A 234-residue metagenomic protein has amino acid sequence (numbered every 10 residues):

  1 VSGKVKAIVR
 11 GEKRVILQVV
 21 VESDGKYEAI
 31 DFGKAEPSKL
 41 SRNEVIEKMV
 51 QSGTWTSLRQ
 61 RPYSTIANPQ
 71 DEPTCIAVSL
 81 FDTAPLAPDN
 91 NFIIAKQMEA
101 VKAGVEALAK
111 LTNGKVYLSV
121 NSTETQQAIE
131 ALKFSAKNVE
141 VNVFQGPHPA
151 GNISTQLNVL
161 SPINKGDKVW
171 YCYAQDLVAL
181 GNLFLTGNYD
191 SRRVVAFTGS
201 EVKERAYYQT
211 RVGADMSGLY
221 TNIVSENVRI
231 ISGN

Functional and structural regions predicted by a protein language model:
V1-A7: Generic structural motif
I8-K13, S225: Short, conserved beta-turn/loop elements at beta-strand boundaries and strand-helix junctions
K13-C75: Acidic low-complexity segments
V21-G25, L80-D82, V143, S232: Flexible glycine-/small-residue-rich
I30-S38, K48-M49, A87-K96, K115-S119 (+2 more regions): Flexible, glycine/proline-enriched loop segments at strand-loop-helix junctions that form or flank small-ligand binding
W55-S119: Phosphate-binding glycine-rich loops and their immediate beta-loop-alpha structural context
K115-N234: Hydrophobic alpha-helical positions that pack around
